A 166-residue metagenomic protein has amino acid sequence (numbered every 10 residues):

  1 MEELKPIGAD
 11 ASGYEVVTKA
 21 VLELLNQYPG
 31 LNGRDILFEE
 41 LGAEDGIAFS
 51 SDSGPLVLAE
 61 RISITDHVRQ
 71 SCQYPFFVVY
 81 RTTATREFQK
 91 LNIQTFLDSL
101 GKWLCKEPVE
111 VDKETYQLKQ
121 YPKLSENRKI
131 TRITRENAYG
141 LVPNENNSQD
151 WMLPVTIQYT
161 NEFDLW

Functional and structural regions predicted by a protein language model:
M1-L37, L56-W166: Charged, amphipathic alpha-helical segments and their flanking helix caps
E40-I62: Amphipathic, interaction-prone secondary-structure segments
